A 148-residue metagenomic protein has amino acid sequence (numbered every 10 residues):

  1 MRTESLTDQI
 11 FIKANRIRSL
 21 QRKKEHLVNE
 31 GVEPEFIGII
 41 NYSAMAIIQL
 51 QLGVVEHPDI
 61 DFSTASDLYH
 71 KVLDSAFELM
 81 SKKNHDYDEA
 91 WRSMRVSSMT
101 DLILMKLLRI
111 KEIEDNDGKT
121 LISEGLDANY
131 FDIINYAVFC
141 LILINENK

Functional and structural regions predicted by a protein language model:
M1-K148: Intrinsically disordered, low-complexity regulatory regions that flank transcription factor DNA-binding cores
